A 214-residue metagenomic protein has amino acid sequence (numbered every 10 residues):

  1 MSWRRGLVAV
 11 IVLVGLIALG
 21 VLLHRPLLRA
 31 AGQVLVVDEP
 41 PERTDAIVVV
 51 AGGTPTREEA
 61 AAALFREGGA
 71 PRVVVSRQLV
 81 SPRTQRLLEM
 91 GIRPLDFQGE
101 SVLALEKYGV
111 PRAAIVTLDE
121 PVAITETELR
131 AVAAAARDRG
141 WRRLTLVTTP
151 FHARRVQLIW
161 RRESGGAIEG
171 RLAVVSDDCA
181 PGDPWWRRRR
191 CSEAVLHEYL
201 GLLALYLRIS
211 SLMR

Functional and structural regions predicted by a protein language model:
M1-D38: N-terminal type II signal-anchor transmembrane helix that functions as the membrane-insertion/stop-transfer segment
P26-R187: A structural signal for short, hydrophobic/glycine-enriched beta-strand patches
R188-R214: A transmembrane-helix-recognition feature enriched in membrane-embedded lipid enzymes and envelope glyco-/phospholipid
